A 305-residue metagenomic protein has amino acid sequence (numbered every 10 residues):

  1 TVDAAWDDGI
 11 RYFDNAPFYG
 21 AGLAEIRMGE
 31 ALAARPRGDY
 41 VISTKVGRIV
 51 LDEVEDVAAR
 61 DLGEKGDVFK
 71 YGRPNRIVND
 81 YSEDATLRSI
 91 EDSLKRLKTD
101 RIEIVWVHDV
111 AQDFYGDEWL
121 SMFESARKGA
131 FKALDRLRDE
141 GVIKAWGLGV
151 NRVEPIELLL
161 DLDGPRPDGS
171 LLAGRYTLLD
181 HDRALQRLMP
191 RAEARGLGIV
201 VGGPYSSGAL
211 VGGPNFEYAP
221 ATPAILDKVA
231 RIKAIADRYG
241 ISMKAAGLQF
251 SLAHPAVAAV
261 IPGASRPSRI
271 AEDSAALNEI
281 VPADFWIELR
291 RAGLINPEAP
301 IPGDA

Functional and structural regions predicted by a protein language model:
T1-A5, S82-R96, R152-L160: Short, acidic/polar
T1-D61: N-terminal binding-site loop/beta-alpha segment at the start of enzyme catalytic domains that lines or forms
D7, A31-R37, K98, L160-G164 (+1 more regions): Acidic (Asp/Glu)-rich catalytic clusters
F13, I102, W146: Glycine-centered flexible beta-alpha turn that most often forms the glycine-rich phosphate-binding loop
E53-N75: Charged, glycine/proline-rich intrinsically disordered loops and linkers
Y71-L87, E118-W119: Active-site mouth loops of central-metabolism enzymes
L94-E118: Active-site groove signature of glycoside hydrolases
V110-D304: Beta/alpha (TIM)-barrel catalytic core signal, keyed to glycine-rich beta->alpha loops juxtaposed to Asp/Glu that bind
